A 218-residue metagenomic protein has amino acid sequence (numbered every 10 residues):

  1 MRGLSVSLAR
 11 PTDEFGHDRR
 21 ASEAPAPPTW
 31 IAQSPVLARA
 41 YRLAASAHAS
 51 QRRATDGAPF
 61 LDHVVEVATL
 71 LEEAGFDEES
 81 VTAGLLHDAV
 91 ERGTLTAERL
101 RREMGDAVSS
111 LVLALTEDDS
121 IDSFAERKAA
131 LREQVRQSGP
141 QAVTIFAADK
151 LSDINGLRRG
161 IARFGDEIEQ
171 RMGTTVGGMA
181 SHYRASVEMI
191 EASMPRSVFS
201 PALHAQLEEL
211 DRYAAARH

Functional and structural regions predicted by a protein language model:
R2-H218: Active-site helical microenvironments for divalent-metal-assisted chemistry
